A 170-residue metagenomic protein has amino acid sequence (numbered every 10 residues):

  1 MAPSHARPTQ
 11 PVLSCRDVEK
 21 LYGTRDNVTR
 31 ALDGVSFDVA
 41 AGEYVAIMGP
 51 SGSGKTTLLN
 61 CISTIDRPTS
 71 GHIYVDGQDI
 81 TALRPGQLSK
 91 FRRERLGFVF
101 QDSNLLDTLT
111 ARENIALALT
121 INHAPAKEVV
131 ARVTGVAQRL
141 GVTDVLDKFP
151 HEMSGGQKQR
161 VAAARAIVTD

Functional and structural regions predicted by a protein language model:
M1-T9: Pre-NBD coupling/linker segments of ABC/ABC-like ATPases
Q10-D170: ABC family nucleotide-binding domain
